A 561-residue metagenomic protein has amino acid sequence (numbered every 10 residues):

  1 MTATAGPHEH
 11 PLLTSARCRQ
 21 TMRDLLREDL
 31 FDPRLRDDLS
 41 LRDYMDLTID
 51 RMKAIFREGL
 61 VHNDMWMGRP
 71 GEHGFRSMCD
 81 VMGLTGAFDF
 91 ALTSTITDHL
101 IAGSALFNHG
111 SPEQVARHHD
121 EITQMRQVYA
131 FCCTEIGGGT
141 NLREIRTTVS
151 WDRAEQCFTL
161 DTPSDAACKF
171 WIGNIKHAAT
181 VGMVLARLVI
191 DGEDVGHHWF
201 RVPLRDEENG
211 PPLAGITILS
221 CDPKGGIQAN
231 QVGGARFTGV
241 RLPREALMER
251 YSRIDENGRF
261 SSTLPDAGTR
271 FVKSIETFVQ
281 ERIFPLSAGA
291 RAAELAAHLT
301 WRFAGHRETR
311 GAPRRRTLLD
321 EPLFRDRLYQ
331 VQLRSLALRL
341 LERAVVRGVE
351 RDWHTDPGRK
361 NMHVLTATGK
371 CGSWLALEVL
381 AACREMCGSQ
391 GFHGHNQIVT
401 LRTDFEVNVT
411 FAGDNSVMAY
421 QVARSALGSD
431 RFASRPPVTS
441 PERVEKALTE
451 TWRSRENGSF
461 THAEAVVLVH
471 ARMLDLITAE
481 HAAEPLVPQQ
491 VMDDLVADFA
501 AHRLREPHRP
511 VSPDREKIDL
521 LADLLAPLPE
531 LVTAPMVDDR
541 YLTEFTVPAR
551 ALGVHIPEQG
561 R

Functional and structural regions predicted by a protein language model:
M1-R561: Flavin-dependent oxidoreductase catalytic core characteristic of acyl-CoA dehydrogenase/oxidase-like enzymes
